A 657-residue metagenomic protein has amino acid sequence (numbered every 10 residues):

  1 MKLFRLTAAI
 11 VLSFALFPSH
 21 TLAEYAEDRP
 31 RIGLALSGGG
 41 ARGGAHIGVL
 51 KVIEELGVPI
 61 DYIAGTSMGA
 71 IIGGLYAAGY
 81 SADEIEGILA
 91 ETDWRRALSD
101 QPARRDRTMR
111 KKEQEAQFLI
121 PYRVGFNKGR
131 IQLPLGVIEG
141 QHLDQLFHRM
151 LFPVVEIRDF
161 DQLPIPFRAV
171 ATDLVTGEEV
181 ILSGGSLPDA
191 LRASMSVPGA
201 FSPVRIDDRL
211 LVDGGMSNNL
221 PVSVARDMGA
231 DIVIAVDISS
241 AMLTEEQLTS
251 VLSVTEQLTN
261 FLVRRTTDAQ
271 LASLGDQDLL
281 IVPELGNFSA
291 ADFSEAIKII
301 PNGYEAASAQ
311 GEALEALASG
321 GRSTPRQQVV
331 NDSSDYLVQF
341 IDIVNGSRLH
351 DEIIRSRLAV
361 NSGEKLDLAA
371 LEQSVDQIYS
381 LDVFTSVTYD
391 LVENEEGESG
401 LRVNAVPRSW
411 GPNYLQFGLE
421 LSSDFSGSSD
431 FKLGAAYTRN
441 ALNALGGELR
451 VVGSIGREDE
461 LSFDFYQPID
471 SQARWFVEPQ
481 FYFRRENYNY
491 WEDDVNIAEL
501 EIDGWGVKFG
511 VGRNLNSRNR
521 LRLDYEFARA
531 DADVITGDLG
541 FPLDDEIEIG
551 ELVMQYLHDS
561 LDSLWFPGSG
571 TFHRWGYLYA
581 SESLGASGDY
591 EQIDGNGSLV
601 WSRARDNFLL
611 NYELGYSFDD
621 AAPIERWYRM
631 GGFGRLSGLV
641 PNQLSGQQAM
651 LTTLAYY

Functional and structural regions predicted by a protein language model:
M1-R5: Positively charged n-region of N-terminal signal peptides that target proteins for export
T7-F17: Bacterial N-terminal signal peptides
L22-T66, G74-D376, S380-V387, V392 (+1 more regions): Patatin-like phospholipase
E179-L182, E245-Q247, D292, D533-V534 (+2 more regions): Short, well-ordered secondary-structure micro-motifs
A241-L243, L349, G363, W410 (+7 more regions): Short beta-strands and strand-coil junctions in structured, solvent-facing domains, enriched
A369-S374, S386-L561, Y628-G634, N642-M650: Gram-negative/organellar outer-membrane beta-barrel architecture
R450, D464, T571-Y657: C-terminal transmembrane beta-barrel domains of outer membrane proteins
